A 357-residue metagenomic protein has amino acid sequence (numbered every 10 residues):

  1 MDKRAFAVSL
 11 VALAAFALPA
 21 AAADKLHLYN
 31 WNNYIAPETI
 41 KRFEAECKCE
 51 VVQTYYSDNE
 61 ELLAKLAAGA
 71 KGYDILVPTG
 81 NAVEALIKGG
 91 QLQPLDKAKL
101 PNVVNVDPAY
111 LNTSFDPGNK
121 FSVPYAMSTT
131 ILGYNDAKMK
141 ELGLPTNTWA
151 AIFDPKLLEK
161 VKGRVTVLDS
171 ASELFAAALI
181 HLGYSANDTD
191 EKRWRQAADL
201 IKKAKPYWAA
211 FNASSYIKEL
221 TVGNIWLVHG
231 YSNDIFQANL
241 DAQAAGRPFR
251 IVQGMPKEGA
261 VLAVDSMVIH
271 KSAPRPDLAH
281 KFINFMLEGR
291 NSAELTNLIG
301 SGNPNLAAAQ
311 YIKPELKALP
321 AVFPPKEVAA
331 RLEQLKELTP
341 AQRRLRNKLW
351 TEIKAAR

Functional and structural regions predicted by a protein language model:
F16-A22: Sec/Tat signal peptide C-region and signal peptidase I cleavage site
A23-L86: Early extracytoplasmic/lumenal segment of secretory-pathway proteins
V77-V222: Extracytoplasmic ligand-binding site segments that recognize negatively charged/polar headgroups
A82-A85, L227-P248: A ligand-binding cleft/hinge motif common to bilobed small-molecule-binding domains
N105, W194-K202, A209, R247-V268: Periplasmic-binding protein-like
G133-K138, I180-G183, A263-R275, E294: A bilobed periplasmic-binding-protein/Venus flytrap-type ligand-binding module shared by bacterial periplasmic
K218, K326-R357: Conserved C-terminal helix/tail region of periplasmic/extracytoplasmic solute-binding proteins
H270-R331: Mature extracytoplasmic/periplasmic domains
